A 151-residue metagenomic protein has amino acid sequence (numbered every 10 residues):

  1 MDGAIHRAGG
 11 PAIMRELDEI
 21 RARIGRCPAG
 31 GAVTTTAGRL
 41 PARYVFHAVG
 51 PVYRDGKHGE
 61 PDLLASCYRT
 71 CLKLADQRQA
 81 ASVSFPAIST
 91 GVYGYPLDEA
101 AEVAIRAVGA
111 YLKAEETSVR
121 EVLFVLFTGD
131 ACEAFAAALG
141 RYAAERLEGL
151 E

Functional and structural regions predicted by a protein language model:
M1-E151: Macrodomain-like recognition of ADP-ribose-binding/processing modules
